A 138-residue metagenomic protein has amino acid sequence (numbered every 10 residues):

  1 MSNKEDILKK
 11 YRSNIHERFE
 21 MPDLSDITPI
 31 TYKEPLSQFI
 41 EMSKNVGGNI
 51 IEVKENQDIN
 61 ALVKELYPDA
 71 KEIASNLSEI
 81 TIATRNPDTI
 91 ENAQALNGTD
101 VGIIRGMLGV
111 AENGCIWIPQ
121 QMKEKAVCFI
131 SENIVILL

Functional and structural regions predicted by a protein language model:
M1-L138: The feature marks the mature, well-folded catalytic cores of soluble enzymes
